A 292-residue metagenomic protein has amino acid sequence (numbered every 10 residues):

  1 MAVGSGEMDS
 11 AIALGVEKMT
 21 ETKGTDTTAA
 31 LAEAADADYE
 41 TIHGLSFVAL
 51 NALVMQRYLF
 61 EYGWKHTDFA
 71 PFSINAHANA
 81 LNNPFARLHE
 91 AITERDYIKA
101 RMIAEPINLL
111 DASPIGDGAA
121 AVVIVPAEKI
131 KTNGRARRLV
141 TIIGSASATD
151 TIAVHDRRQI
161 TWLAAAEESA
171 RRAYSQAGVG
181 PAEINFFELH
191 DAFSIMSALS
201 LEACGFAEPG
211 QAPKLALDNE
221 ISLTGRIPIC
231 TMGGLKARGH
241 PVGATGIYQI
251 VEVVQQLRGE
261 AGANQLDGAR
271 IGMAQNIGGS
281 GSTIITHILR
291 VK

Functional and structural regions predicted by a protein language model:
M1-E17, A49-N82, V122-E128, R238-A261: Active-site-proximal alpha-helical scaffold in enzymes
M1-T41: A generic, well-ordered mixed alpha/beta core segment in the N-terminal half of proteins
V3-S5, D26-D36, E128-K129, A203-G210 (+1 more regions): A glycine- and small-aliphatic-rich helix-loop capping segment at beta-alpha/alpha-beta transitions that lines
A29-L31, Y39-P106: Glycine-rich, mobile lid/loop segments that gate access to catalytic sites or pores
A37, T41, P71, M102-E168 (+7 more regions): Condensing-enzyme catalytic core mediating Claisen C-C bond formation in acyl metabolism
Y58-G63, T132, S169-E183: Phosphate/pyrophosphate-binding loops at sites that engage ATP/ADP/AMP, CoA/4′-phosphopantetheine, polyphosphate
T67-D68, G180-N185, E208-P209: Short acidic capping loops at alpha-helix termini that bridge into adjacent secondary structure
V154-Q159, D191-K214, G225, P241-G243 (+1 more regions): Short glycine/threonine-rich loop-to-helix capping motif typified by GTGT followed within a few residues by an Asp-Pro
